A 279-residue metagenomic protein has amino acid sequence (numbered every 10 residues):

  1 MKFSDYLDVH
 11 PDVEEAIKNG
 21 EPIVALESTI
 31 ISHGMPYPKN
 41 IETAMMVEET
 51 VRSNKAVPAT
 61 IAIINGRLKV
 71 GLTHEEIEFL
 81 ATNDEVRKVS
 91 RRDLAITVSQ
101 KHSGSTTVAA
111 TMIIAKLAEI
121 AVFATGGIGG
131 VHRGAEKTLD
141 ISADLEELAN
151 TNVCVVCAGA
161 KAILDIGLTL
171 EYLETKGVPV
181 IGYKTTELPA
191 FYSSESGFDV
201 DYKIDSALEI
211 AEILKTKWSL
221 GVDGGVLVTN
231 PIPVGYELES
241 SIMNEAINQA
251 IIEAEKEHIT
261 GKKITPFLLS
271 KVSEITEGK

Functional and structural regions predicted by a protein language model:
M1-G20: N- or domain-start disorder-to-order transition segments that initiate the globular core
E14-K18, I23-V24, S53, I113-L117 (+5 more regions): Solvent-exposed alpha-helices and their adjacent loops that cap or buttress functional pockets in soluble metabolic
E15-S28, P36-K39, S53-I63, V70 (+1 more regions): N-terminal glycine-rich anion-binding loops that anchor highly charged ligand groups
V24-L26, A59-I63, G104, V122-G127 (+4 more regions): General beta-strand structural signal in soluble alpha/beta enzymes
I63-I64, L68-A121: Ligand-binding beta-strand-loop-alpha-helix segment within the catalytic cores of soluble metabolic enzymes
S105-T107, E136-A149, V153-E174, A207-E212: Active-site glycine-rich loop that binds ribose-phosphate moieties when present
S194-S219: Anionic-ligand binding region
K217, V222-K279: A C-terminal functional module that forms or caps the active site or interfaces directly with catalytic machinery
